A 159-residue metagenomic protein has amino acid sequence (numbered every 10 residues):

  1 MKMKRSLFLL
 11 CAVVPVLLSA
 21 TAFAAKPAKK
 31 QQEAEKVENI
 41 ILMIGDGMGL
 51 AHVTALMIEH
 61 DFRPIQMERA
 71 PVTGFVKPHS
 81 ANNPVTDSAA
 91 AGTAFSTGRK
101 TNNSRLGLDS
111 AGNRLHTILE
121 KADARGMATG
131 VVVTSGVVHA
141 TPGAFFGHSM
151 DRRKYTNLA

Functional and structural regions predicted by a protein language model:
M1-L10: Bacterial N-terminal signal peptides that target proteins for export
L10-S19: Bacterial N-terminal signal peptides
A20-A24: Boundary at the C-terminal end of the N-terminal hydrophobic targeting segment
A25-A159: N-terminal catalytic scaffold of extracellular/periplasmic and nuclease hydrolases that process anionic headgroups
